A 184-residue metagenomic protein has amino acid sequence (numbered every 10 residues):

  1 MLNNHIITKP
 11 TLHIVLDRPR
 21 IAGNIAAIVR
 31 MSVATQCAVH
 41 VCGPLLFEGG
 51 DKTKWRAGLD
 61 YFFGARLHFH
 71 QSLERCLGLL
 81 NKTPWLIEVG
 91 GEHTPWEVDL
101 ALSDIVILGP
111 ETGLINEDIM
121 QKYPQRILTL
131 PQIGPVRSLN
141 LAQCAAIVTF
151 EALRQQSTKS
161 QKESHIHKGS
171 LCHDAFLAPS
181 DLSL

Functional and structural regions predicted by a protein language model:
L2-E88, A146-T149, L153-Q161, A175-L184: RNA substrate-binding interface of SAM-dependent RNA methyltransferases
I25-A26, G50-D51, P95-E97, N116-I119 (+1 more regions): Short glycine-/acidic-enriched loop or helix-start segments at secondary-structure transitions that form or flank
I28-M31, K54-A57, D99-L102, M120-Y123 (+1 more regions): Short, glycine/charged-enriched secondary-structure capping and boundary segments
P44-L46, E111-T112, Q132-V136: Short, acidic/turn-prone active-site loops that include or flank metal/cofactor- and phosphate-binding residues
Y61, T112, N116-E117, R137 (+1 more regions): Short, flexible micro-motifs
L73-L77, E92-T94, P135-R137: A short acidic, often aromatic-flanked loop/helix-cap motif at beta-alpha or helix-coil junctions that lines enzyme
G90-T129: Active-site/ligand-binding-proximal alpha/beta "capping" segment
K122-A175: Structured adenosyl-cofactor binding patch, chiefly the S-adenosyl-L-methionine
